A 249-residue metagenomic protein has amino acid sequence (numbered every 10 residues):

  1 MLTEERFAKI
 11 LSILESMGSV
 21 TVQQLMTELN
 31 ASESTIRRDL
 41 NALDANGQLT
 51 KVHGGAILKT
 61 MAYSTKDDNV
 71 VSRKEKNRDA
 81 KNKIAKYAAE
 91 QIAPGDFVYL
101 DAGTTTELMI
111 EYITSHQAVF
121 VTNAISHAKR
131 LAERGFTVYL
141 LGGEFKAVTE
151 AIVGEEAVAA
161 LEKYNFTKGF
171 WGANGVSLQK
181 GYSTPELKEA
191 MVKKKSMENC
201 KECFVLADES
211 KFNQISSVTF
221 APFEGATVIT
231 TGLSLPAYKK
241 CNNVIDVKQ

Functional and structural regions predicted by a protein language model:
M1, E5, E75-D79, K83 (+8 more regions): Residues at secondary-structure transition points
L2-E5, K9, E15-Q23, E28 (+3 more regions): HTH-adjacent hinge/linker in prokaryotic transcriptional regulators
L11-S12, V22, A45, K51 (+1 more regions): Conserved phosphate- and dinucleotide-binding cores of soluble alpha/beta proteins, encompassing both enzyme active
Q23, E33-S34: Key DNA-contact positions within bacterial/archaeal DNA-binding proteins
